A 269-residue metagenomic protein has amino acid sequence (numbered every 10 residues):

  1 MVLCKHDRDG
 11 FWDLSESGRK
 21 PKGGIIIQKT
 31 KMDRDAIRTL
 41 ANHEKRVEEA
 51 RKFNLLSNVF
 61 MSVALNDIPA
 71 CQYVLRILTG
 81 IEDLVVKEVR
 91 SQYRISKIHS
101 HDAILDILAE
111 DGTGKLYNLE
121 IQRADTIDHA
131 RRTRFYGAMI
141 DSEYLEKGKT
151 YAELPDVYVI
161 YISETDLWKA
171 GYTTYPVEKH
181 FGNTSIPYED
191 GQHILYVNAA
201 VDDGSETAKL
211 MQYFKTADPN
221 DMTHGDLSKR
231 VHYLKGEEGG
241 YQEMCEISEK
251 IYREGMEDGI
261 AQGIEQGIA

Functional and structural regions predicted by a protein language model:
V2-G10, L14-L55, V59, E110 (+3 more regions): Short, charged alpha-helical interaction segments and adjacent helix-coil junctions
G24-I26, S96-I104, L108-E237: Zn2+-dependent peptidoglycan hydrolase active-site motif and core
S57-I68: A short, highly charged nucleic-acid-interacting micro-segment common to nuclease and nuclease-linked defense proteins
D67-A70, D125: Short amphipathic alpha-helical segments
A70-E88: A short, contiguous, amphipathic alpha-helix enriched in charged residues
L84-I98: A short acidic/basic microdomain associated with nuclease active sites
